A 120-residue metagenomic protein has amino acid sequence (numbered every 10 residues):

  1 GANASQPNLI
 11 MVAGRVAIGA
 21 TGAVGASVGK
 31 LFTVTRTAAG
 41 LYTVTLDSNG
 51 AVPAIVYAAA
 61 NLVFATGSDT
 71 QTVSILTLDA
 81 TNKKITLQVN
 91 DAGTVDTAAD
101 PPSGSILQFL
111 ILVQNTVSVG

Functional and structural regions predicted by a protein language model:
G1-V52, N61-Q71, L78-G120: Extracellular receptor-binding modules and their adjoining Ser/Thr/Gly/Asp/Asn-rich linkers
I55: Cysteine-dependent deubiquitinase/ubiquitin-like isopeptidase catalytic cores across multiple families
